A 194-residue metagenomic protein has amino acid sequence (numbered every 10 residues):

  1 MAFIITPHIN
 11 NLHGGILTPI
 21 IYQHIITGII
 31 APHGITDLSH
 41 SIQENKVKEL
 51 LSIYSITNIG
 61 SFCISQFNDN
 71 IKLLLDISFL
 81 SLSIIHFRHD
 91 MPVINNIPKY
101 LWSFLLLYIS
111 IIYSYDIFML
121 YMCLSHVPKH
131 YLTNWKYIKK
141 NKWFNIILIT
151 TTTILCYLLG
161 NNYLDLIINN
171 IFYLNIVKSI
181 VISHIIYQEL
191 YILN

Functional and structural regions predicted by a protein language model:
M1-I29, V177: N-terminal signal-anchor module of multipass membrane proteins
M1-N11, L51-Q66, W102-I111, N145-N161: Hydrophobic core of alpha-helical transmembrane segments in multi-pass integral membrane proteins
I21-I30, K72-I85, D116-K129, I171-I180: Hydrophobic core segments of alpha-helical transmembrane domains in multi-pass membrane proteins
H24-N45, S52-S61: Membrane helical hairpin/interfacial module
P32-Q43, S81-I94, P128-K136, S183-N194: C-terminal ends of transmembrane helices
Q43-K48, S55, S61-I112: Membrane-interface helix-loop-helix junctions at boundaries between adjacent transmembrane segments
L105-K140: Generic multipass alpha-helical transmembrane bundles of integral membrane proteins
K129, K136, K140-N194: C-terminal transmembrane-bundle signature of multipass membrane proteins, characterized by strong activation on
